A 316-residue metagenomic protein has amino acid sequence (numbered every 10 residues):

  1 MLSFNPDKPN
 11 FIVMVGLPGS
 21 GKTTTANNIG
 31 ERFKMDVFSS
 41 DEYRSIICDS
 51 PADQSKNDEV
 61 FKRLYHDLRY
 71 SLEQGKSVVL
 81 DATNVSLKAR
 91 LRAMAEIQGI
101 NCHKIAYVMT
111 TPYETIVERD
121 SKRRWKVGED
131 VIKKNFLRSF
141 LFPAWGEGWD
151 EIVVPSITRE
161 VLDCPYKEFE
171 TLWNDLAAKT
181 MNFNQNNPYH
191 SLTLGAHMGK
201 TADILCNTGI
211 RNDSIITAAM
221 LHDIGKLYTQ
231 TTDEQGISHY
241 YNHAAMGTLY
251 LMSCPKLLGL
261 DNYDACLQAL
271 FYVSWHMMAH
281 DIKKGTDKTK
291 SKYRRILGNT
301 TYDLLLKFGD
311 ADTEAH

Functional and structural regions predicted by a protein language model:
L2-K8, S71: Phosphate-binding P-loop
N10-V15, S20, N28, Y113-E168: Conserved GTP-binding G-domain of TRAFAC-class P-loop NTPases and closely related GTPase folds
T24-K76: Conserved substrate/cofactor phosphate-moiety recognition/catalytic segment in nucleotide-dependent phosphotransferases
I46, L72, V85-W125, N135: ATP-dependent NMP and nucleoside kinases share a basic, alpha-helical "lid"
S50-K56, S121-K126, D233-S238: Short glycine-enriched, charge-decorated loop/helix-capping segments at active-site entrances that position
G75, I100-I105, G146-E151: Short glycine-/polar-rich loops that comprise or flank the Walker A/P-loop and associated switch/sensor motifs
S156-S238: Acidic/His-rich, divalent-metal-binding segments that scaffold phosphate/diphosphate chemistry
C206-A315: Divalent metal-dependent catalytic cores for phosphoryl transfer on phosphate-bearing substrates
